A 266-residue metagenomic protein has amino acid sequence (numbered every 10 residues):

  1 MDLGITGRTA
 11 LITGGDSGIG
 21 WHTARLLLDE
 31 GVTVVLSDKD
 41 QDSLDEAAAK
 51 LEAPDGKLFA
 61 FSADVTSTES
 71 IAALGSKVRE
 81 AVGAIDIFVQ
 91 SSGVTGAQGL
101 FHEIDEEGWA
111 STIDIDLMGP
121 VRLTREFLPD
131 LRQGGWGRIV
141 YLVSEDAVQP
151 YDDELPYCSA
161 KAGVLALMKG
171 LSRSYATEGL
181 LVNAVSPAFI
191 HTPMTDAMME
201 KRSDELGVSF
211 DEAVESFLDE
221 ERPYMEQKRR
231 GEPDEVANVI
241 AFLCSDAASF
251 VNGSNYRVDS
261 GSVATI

Functional and structural regions predicted by a protein language model:
T9, D16-G18: Conserved glycine-rich cofactor-binding loop
T95-Q98, I240-A241, N252-I266: Short C-terminal tail/terminal secondary-structure segment of NAD(P)H-dependent dehydrogenase/reductase domains
G99-F101, D105-I113, E221: Substrate-binding pocket helix/loop in short-chain dehydrogenase/reductase
T124, A160, M168: Active-site helix of classical SDR
P129, R173-S174, S249: Alpha-helical segment proximal to the catalytic Tyr-Lys
A176, L181, V251-G253: Short, small/polar-rich loop/turn modules that mediate ligand/substrate recognition or access, typified
Y224-V236: A conserved structural motif in NAD(P)-dependent oxidoreductases
